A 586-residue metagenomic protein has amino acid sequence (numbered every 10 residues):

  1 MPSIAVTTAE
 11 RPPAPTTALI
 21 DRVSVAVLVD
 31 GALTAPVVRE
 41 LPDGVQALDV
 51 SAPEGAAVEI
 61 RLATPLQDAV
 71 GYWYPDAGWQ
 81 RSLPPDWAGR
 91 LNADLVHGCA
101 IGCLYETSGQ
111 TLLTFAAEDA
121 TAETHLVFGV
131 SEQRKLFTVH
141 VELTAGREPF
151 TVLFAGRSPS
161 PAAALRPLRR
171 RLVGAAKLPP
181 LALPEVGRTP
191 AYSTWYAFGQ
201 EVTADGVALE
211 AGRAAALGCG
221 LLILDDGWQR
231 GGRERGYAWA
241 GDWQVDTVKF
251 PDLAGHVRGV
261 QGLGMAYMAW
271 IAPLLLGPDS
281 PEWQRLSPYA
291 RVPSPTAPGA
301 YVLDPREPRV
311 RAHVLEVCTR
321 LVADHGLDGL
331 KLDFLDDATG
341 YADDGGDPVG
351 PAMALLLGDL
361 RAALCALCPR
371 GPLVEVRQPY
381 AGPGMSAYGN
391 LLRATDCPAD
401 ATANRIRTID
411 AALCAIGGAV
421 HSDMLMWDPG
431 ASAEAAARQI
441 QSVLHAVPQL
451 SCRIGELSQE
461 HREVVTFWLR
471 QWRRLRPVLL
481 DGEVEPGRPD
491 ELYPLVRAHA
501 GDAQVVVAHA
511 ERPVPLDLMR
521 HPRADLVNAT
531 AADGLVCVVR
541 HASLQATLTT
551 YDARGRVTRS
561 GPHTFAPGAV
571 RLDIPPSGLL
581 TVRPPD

Functional and structural regions predicted by a protein language model:
M1-L178, V538, A546-L548, D552-G555 (+2 more regions): N-terminal accessory beta-strand-rich subdomains and adjacent acidic, glycine-rich linkers that precede catalytic cores
R188-Y192, Y196-T319, G329, L335-Y341: Aromatic-lined carbohydrate-binding/catalytic grooves of carbohydrate-active enzymes
A238-G241, G345-D347, Y388-A394: Short secondary-structure boundary/capping segments
F250-M265, V349-P372: Alpha-helix-loop-beta-strand connector modules within alpha/beta enzyme cores
P278, W283-P308, E316, L355-S458: Glycan-recognition surfaces
G340-P351: Short, flexible/disordered intra-domain loops and linkers
G455-P489: Aromatic- and carboxylate-lined catalytic core of secreted/periplasmic carbohydrate-active enzymes
R488-T547: Carbohydrate-binding surface patches
